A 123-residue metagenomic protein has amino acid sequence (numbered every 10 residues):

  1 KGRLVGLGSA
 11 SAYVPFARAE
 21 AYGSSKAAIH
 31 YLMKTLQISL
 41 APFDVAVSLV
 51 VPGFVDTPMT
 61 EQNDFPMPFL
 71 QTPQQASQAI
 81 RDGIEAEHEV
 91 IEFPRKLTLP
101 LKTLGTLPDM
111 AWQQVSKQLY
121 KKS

Functional and structural regions predicted by a protein language model:
V5, V47-V50, T60: Hydrophobic structural elements of the Rossmann-like NAD(P)H-binding subdomain that define the short-chain
S9: Residue(s) in the substrate-gating loop at a strand-loop-helix junction that position the organic substrate next
V14, T35-A46: Active-site-adjacent segment of SDR/Rossmann-fold oxidoreductases
F16-E20: Active-site loop immediately N-terminal to the catalytic Tyr-X3-Lys motif of short-chain dehydrogenase/reductase
Y22, H30: Catalytic tyrosine of NAD(P)H-dependent dehydrogenase/reductases that use a Tyr as the general acid/base
S25: Active-site helix of classical SDR
L49, F65-P100: C-terminal helical subdomain
P52-Q62, P66: Short, flexible catalytic-loop segment of classical short-chain dehydrogenase/reductase
